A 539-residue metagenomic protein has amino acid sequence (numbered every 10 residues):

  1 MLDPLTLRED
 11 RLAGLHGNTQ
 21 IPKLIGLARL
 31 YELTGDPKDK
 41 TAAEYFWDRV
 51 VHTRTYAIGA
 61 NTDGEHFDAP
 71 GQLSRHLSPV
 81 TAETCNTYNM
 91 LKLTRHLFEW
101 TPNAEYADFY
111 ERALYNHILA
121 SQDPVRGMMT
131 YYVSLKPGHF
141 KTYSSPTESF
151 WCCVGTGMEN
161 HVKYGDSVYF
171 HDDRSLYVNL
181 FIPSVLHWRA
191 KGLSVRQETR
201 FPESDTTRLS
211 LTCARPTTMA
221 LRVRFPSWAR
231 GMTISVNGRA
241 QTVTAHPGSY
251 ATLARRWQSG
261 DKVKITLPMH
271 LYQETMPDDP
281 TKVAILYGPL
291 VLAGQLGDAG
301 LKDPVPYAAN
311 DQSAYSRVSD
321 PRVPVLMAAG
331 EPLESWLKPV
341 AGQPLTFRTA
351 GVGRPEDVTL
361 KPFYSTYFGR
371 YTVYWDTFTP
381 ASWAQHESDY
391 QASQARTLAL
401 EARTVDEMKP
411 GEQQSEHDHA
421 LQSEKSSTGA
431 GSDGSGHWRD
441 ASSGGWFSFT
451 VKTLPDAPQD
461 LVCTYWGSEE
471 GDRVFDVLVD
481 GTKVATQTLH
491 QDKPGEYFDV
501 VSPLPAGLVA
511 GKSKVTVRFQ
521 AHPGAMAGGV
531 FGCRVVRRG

Functional and structural regions predicted by a protein language model:
M1-P22, A60-E83, R126-S149: Carbohydrate-binding/catalytic loop surfaces
M1-T6, A43-G59, R112-D123: Long, well-ordered core segments of solenoidal/helical folds
L15-E32, A82-F98, V154-Y164, T207: Well-ordered alpha-helical segments within folded domains of soluble proteins
Y31-E44, V51, F98-D108, R215: Structural helix-adjacent loops and short alpha-helical linkers that scaffold large soluble proteins
A43, D108-N116, S121-S210, W228 (+4 more regions): C-terminal beta-rich recognition modules with glycine/proline-rich loops and embedded aromatic residues
P216-V236, L461-V462: Beta-strand-rich binding/interaction modules
A240-G260, T266-P280, G429-D460, T464-R538: Beta-strand-rich ligand-recognition modules
